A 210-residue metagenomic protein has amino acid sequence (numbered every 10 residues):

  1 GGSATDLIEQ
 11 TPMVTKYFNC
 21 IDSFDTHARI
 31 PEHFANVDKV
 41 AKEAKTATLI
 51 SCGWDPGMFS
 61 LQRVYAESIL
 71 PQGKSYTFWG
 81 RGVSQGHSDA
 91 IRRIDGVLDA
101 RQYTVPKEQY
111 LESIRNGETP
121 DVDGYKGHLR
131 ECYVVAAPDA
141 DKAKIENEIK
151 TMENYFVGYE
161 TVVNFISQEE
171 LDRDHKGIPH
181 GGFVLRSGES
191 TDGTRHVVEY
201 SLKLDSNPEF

Functional and structural regions predicted by a protein language model:
S3-S23: Rossmann-fold NAD(P) dinucleotide-binding segment
M13-V14, V37, A41, R92: A generic structural signal for well-ordered alpha-helical segments
C20-S23, T48-C52, F78, R101-Q102: General beta-strand structural signal in soluble alpha/beta enzymes
F24-T48: Rossmann-fold NAD(P)-binding glycine/threonine-rich loop
H27-I30, S51-S60, R81-S84, S206-P208: Gly/Ser/Thr-rich loops at beta-strand to alpha-helix junctions that form or flank small-molecule/cofactor-binding
K42-E67: Short alpha-helices
M58-K74, D89-L98: Oxidoreductase and adenylate-handling cofactor-binding alpha/beta cores
S84-E209: C-terminal substrate-binding/catalytic lobe of Rossmann-fold NAD(P)-dependent oxidoreductases
